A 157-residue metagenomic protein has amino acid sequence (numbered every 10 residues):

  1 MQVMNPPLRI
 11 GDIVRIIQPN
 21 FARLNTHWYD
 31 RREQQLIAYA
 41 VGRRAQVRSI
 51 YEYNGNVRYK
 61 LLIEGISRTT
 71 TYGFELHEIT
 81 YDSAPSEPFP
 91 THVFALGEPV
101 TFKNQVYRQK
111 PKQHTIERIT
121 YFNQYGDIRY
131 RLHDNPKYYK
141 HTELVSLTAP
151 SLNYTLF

Functional and structural regions predicted by a protein language model:
M1-D30, E78-V100, V106: Mixed-charge, Lys/Arg-rich low-complexity intrinsically disordered regions
M4-P6, Q46-Y53, S86-V93, E117-Q124: Short linear motifs in intrinsically disordered
G11-I16, A45-I50, Y59-L61, F74-I79 (+4 more regions): Hydrophobic beta-strand residues in large extracellular and virion-surface proteins
N20, Y51, V106, T120 (+1 more regions): A broadly conserved detector of short glycine/acidic/proline-rich loop/turn motifs that flank catalytic sites and bind
L24-L36, K60, E117-Y125, R131 (+1 more regions): Short interaction-hotspot residues at assembly and binding interfaces
H27, Q34, V41-Y51, Q109-Y121: Short beta-strand-centered aromatic/proline hotspots
E52-T91, I128-F157: Intrinsically disordered, low-complexity, charged/polar segments
Y53-V57, V106-K110, N123-D127: Short, solvent-exposed loop/turn segments that connect beta-strands within catalytic domains and beta-strand-rich
